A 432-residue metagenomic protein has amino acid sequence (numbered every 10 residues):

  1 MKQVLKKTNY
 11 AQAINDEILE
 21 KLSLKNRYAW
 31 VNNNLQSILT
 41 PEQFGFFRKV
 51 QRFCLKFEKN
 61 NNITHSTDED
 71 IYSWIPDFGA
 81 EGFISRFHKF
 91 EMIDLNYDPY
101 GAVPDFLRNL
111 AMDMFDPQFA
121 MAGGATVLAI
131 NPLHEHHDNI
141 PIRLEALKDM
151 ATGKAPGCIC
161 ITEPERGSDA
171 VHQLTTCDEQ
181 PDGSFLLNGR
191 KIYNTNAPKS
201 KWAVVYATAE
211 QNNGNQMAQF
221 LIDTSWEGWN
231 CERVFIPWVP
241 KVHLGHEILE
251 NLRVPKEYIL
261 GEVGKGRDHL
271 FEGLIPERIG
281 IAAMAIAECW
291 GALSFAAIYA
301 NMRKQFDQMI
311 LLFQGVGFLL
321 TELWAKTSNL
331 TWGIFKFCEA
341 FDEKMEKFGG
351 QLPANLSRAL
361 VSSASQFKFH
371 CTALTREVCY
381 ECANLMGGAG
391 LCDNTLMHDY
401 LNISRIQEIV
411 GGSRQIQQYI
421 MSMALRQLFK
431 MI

Functional and structural regions predicted by a protein language model:
M1-G123, D149, Q351, M431: Amphipathic, small/basic residue-rich leader segments at the start of a protein or domain
K2-Y28, N384-I432: Glycine-rich phosphate/cofactor-binding loops in nucleotide/flavin-utilizing enzymes
V31-L35, K59, I63-Y72, D94-N96 (+4 more regions): Glycine-rich cofactor-pocket loops
P117-P141, G167-A170, P181: N-terminal glycine-rich flavin-associated loop
T152-T162: A short, Trp-centered hydrophobic/proline-enriched beta-strand micro-motif
S184, N188-N230: A short core secondary-structure module
N230-T331, Q407, R426, I432: Glycine-rich beta->alpha junctions and the first turn(s) of the following alpha-helix
L356-A389: Charged, glycine-rich active-site and insertion segments that engage polyanionic ligands
